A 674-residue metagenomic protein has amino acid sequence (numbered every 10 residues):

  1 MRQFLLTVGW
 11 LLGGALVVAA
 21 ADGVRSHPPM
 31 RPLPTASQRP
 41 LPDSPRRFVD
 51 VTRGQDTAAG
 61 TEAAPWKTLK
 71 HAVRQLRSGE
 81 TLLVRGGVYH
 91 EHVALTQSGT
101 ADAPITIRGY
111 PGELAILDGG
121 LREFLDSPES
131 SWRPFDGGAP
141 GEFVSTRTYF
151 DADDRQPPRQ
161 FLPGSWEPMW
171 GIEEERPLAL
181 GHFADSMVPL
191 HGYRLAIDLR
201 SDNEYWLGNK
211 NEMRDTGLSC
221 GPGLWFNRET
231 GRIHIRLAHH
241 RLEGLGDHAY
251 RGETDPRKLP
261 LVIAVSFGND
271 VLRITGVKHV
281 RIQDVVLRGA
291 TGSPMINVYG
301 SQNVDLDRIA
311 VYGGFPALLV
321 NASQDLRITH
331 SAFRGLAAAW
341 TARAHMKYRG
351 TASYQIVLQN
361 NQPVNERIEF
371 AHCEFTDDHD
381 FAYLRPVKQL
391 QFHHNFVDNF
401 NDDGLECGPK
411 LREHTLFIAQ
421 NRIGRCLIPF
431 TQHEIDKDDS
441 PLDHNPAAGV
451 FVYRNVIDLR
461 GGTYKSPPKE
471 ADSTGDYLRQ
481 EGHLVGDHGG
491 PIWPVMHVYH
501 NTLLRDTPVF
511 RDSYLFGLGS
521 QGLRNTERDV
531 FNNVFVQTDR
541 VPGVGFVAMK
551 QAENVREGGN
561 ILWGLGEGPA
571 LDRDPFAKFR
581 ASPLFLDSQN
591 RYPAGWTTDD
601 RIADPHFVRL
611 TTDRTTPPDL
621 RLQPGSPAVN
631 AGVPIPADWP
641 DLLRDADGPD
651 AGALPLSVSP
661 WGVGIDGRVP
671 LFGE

Functional and structural regions predicted by a protein language model:
M1-F4: Positively charged n-region of N-terminal signal peptides that target proteins for export
L6-A15: Bacterial N-terminal signal peptides
G23-G292, W340-T341, H345-R349, S582 (+4 more regions): Extracellular polysaccharide-degrading/modifying enzymes targeting complex plant/algal/animal polysaccharides
T81-R85, T106-R108, H234, R281-Q283 (+6 more regions): Residues within well-ordered beta-strands of beta-sheet-rich folds
A103-R108, G112, L117, L306-A310 (+2 more regions): Extracellular beta-helix/beta-solenoid repeat scaffolds
S266-R273, R288, G292-N297, F315-N321 (+2 more regions): Glycine- and acidic/polar-rich repeat regions and solenoidal domains
M496, D506, D619-G625, A637-D641 (+2 more regions): Catalytic domains of carbohydrate-active enzymes that cleave complex glycans
I561-E567, L622-P636: Non-catalytic, well-ordered alpha-helical segments in soluble enzyme domains
